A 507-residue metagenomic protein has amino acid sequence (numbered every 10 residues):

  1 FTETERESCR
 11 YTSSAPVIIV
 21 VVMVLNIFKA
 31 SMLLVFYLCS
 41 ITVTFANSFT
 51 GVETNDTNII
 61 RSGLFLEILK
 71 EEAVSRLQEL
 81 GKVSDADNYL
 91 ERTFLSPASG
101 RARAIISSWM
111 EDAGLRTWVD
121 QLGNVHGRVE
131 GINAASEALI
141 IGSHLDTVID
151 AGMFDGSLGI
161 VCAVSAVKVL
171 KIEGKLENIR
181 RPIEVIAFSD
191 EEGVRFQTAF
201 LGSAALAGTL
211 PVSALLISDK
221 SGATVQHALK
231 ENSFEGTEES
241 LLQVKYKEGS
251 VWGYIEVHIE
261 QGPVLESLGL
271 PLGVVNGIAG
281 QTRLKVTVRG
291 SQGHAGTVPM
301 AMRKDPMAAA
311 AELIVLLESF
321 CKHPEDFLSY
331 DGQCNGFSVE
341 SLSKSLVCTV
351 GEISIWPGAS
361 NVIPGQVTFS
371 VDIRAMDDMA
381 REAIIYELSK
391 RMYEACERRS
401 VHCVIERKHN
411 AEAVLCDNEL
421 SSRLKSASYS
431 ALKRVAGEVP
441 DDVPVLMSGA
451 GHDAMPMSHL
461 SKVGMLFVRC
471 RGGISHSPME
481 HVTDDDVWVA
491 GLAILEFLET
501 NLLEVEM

Functional and structural regions predicted by a protein language model:
T42-L90, V362: N-terminal hydrophobic or amphipathic helices/low-complexity stretches enriched in small/hydrophobic/Pro/Gly
N55, N276, H294-D326, A380 (+2 more regions): His/Asp/Glu-rich mid-to-C-terminal helical/loop segments that flank catalytic regions of hydrolases
F65-E79, V83, G142-S143, G365 (+2 more regions): Zn-dependent metallopeptidase/amidohydrolase metal-coordination segment
E67, G222-N276, I314-E318, K322 (+1 more regions): Active-site-adjacent substrate-binding region of metalloamidase/peptidase-like peptide-processing proteins
K82-E130: A non-catalytic alpha/beta surface segment that caps or lines the substrate-entry region of metallo-dependent hydrolase
E91-L95, V347-G358, S370-M376, H402-S421 (+1 more regions): A short beta-alpha structural unit
I141, D150-E191, T282-V288, P299-F320 (+3 more regions): Alpha-helical metal-binding/catalytic segments enriched in His/Glu/Asp
D190-E191, R195-M379: Midchain, well-structured core segments that form catalytic/ion-binding scaffolds
